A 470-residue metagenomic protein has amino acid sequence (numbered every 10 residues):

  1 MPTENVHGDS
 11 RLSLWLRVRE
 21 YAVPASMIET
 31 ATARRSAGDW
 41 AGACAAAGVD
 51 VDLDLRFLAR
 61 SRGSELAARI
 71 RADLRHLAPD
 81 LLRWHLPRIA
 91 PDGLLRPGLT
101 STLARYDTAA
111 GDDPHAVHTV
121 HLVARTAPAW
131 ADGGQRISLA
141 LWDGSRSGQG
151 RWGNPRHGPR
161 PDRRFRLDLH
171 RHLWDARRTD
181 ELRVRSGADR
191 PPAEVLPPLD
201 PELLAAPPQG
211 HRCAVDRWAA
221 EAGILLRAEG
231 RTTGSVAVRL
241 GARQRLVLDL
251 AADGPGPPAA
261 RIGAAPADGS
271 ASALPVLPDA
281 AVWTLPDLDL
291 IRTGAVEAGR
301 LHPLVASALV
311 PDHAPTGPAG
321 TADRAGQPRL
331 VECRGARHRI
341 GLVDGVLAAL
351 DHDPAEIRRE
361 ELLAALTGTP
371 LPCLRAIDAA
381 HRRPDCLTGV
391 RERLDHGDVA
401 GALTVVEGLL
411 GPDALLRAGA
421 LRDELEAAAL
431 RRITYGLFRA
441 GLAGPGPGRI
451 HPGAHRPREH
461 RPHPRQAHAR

Functional and structural regions predicted by a protein language model:
M1-Q209, A214-D216, L410, L415-R470: N-terminal membrane-targeting/anchoring modules of bacterial envelope and secretion proteins
R96-R105, H118-V123, R136-A140, S235-A237 (+4 more regions): Ordered hydrophobic segments in well-structured contexts
R160, R164-R166, H170-A273, A281-V282: Extended acidic, Ser/Thr- and Pro-enriched interaction/regulatory segments
R239-R470: C-terminal structured domains
